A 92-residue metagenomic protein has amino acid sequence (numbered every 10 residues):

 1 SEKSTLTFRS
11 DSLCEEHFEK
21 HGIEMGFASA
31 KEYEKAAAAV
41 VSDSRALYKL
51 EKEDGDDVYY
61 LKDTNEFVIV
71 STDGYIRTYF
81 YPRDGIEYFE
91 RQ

Functional and structural regions predicted by a protein language model:
S1-G55: Compact soluble domain cores
H17-F18, Y33, Y59-Y60, Y79-Y81 (+1 more regions): Aromatic side chains
A39-D43, K62-N65, D84: Short alpha-helical interface elements
E51-T72: Basic/aromatic recognition patch in beta-strand/loop cores that engages polyanionic ligands
V68-Q92: A short, surface-exposed interaction/processing loop segment used at functional sites
